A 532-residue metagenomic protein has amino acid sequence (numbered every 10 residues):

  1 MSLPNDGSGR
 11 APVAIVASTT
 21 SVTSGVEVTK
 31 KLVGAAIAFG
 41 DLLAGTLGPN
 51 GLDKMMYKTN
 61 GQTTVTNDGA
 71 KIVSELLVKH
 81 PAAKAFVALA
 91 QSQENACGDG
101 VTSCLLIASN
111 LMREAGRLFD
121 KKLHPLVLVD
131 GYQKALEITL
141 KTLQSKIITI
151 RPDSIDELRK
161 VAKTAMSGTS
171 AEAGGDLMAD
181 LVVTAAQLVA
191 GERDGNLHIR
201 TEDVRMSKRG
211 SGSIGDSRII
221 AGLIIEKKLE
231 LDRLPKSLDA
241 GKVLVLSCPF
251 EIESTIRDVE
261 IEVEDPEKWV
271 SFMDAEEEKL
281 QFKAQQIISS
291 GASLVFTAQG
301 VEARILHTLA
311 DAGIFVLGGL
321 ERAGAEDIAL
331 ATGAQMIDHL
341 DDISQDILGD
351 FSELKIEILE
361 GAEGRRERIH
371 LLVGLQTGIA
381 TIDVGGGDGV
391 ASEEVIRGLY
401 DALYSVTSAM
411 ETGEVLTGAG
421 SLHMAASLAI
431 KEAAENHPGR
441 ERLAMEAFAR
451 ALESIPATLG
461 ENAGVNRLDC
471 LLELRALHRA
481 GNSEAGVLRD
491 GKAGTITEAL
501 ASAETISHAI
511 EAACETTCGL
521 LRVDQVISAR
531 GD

Functional and structural regions predicted by a protein language model:
S2-V65, G69-A70, L136-G385, A391-E394: Extended amphipathic alpha-helical scaffolds
T23, Q93-S103, V415-T417: Glycine/serine-rich anion-binding loops at beta->alpha junctions that coordinate negatively charged ligand groups
K30, L77-K79, T381-D383, G387-D532: Extended, low-charge hydrophobic alpha-helical regions
G48, G98, K122, V182 (+5 more regions): Residue-level signature of catalytic and energy-coupling elements of molecular machines, predominantly ATP/GTP-dependent
M55-K58, C104-A108, M424-A429: Short hydrophobic alpha-helical segments that form membrane-spanning helices or hydrophobic packing faces of helical
Q62-Q93: Active-site cofactor/substrate anionic-group-binding motifs, chiefly glycine- and Lys/Arg-rich phosphate-binding loops
V87, D99-R113: Elongated alpha-helical scaffolds
L118-G168, D239, S344-L371, E435-S502: A structural-propensity feature for long, helix-poor, extended segments
